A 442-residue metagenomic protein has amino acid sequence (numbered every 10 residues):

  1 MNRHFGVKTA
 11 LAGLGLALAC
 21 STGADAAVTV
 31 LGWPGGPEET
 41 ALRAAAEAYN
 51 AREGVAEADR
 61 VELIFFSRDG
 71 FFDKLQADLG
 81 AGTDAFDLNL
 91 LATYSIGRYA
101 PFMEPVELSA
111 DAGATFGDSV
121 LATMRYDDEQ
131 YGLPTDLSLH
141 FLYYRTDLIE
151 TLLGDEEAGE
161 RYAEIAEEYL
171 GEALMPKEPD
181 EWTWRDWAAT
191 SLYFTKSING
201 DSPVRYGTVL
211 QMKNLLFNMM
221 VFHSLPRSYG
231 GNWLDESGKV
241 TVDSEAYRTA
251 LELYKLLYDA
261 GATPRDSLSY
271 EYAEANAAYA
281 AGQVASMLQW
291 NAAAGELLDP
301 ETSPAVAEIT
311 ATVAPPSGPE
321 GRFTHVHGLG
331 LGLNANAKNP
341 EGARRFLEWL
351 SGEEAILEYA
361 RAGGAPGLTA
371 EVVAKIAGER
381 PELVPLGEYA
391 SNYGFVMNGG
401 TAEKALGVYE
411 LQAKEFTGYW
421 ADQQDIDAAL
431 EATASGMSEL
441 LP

Functional and structural regions predicted by a protein language model:
V28-A44, F66, K213-L216, M220 (+1 more regions): Extracytoplasmic "Venus flytrap"
V28-T29, A48, R52-S119, T123-R125 (+6 more regions): Extracytoplasmic "Venus flytrap"/periplasmic binding protein-like
W33, N50, I96, M219-Y229 (+2 more regions): Extracytoplasmic/periplasmic substrate-binding proteins
G35-R60, Q412, L430: Short, polar/charged alpha-helical segment
A41, E150, I198-G200, E348-A370: Periplasmic-binding protein-like
A51, R125-F217, G231-S267, A335-E341 (+1 more regions): Helix-loop-helix "hinge/cap" segment bordering the ligand-binding cleft or interdomain interface
N89-Y143, D147-L153, R185, N218-V221 (+2 more regions): Hinge/lid segment of periplasmic solute-binding proteins
M124, A307-A314, A360-G418: Long, aromatic- and glycine/proline-rich binding clefts that accommodate carbohydrate-like moieties
